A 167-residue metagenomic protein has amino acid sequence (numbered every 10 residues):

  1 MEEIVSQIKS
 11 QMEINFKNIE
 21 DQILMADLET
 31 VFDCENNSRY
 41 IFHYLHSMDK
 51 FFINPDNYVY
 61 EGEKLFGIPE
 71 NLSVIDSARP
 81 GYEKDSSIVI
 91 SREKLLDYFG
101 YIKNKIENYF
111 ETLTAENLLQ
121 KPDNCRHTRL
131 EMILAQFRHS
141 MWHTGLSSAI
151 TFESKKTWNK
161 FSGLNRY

Functional and structural regions predicted by a protein language model:
M1, V5-E29: N-terminal leader/capping segments at the start of a protein or of a new domain
I8-I19, S47, S91, L95-Y109 (+2 more regions): Alpha-helical packing segments of well-folded alpha/beta enzyme cores
K9, E13, L28-A78, D123-Y167: Short, contiguous alpha-helical
K17, L28, D49, N104 (+1 more regions): Generic structural signal for secondary-structure transition and capping sites
M25, H43, T112: Conserved catalytic core of Hanks-type protein kinase domains
S77-Q120, E131-Q136: Acidic/histidine-rich alpha-helical segments that form the ligand environment of transition-metal centers
